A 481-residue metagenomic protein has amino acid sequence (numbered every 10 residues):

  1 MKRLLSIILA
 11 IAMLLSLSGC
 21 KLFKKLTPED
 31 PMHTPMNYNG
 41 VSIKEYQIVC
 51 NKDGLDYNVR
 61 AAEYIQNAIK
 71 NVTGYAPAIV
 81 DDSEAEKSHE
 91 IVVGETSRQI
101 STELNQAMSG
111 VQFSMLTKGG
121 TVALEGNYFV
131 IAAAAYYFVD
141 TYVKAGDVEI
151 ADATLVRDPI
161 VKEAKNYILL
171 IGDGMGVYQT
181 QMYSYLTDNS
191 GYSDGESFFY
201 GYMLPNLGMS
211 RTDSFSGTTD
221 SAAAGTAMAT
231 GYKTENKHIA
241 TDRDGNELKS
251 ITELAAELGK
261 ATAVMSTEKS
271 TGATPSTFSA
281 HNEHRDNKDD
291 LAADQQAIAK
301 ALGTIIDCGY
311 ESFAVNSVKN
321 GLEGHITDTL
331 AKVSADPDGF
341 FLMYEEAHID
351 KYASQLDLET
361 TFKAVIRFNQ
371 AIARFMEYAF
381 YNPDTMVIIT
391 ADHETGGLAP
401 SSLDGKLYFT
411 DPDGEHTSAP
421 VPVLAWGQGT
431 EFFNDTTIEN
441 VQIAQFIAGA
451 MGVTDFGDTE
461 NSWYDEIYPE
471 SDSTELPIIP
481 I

Functional and structural regions predicted by a protein language model:
M1-H33: Gram-positive cell-envelope targeting signals
K24-I150: Solvent-exposed alpha-helical segments and adjacent loops that form catalytic or protein-interaction surfaces
V59-Q66, A132-V139, G225, K249-T252 (+5 more regions): Extracytoplasmic/secreted envelope proteins and their assembly/folding machinery, especially bacterial periplasmic
V92, A123, L169, I305 (+3 more regions): Structural motif
D140-S312, E394-P480: N-terminal catalytic scaffold of extracellular/periplasmic and nuclease hydrolases that process anionic headgroups
A273-S279, E311-F313, I326-L330, S334-G339 (+1 more regions): Active-site His/acidic residue clusters
Q296, K300-T304, Y310-E323, M343 (+1 more regions): Functional cores that coordinate and move charged inorganic groups
R367-D404: Metal-dependent active-site segment of extracytoplasmic phospho-/sulfohydrolases and closely related
